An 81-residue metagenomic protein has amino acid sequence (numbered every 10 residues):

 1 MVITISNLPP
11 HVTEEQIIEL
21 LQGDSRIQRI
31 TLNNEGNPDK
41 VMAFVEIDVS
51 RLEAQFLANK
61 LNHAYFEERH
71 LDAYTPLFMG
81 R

Functional and structural regions predicted by a protein language model:
M1-K60, A64-D72: Canonical RRM/RBD RNA-binding surface and closely related RRM-like beta-sheet modules in eukaryotic RNA-binding proteins
P76: Short strand-turn motif at the edge of the Rossmann-like AdoMet-binding core
M79-R81: Short, low-order "capping/linker" segments at domain edges
